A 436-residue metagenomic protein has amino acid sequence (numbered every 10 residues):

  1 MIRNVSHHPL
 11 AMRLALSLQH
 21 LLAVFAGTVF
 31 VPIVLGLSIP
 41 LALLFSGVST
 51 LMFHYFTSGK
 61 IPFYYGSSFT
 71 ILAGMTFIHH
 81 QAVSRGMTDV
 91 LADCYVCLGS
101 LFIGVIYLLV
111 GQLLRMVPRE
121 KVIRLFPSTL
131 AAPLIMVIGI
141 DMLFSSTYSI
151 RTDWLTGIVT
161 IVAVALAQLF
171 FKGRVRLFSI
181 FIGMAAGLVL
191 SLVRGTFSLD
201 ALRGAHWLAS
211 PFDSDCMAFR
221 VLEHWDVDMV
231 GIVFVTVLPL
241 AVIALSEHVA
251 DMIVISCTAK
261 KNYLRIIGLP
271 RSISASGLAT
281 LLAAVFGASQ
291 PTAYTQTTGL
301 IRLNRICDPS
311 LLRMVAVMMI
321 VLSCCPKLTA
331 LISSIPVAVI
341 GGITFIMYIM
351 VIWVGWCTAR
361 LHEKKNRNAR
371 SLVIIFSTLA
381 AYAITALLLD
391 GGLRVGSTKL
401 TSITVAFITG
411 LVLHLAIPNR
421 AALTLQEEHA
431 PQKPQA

Functional and structural regions predicted by a protein language model:
M1-A15, L199-E223, C257-K261, S272 (+1 more regions): Intrinsically disordered, low-complexity non-transmembrane regions of multi-pass membrane transporters
M1-Y65, F69-V90: N-terminal signal-anchor module of multipass membrane proteins
I2-N4, H8-A11, V31-H54, S58 (+1 more regions): Membrane-embedded helical hairpins/re-entrant loop segments and their flanking transmembrane helices within multi-pass
L14-G27, T156-T160, F178-S179, R194 (+2 more regions): Hydrophobic, membrane-embedded alpha-helices of multi-pass small-molecule transporters
F25-T28, A163-A167, F178, S198 (+5 more regions): Juxtamembrane interface elements at the cytosolic ends of transmembrane helices in multi-pass membrane proteins
L37-L43, G59-L72, V122-A131, R176-F181 (+5 more regions): Short, non-helical or kinked segments that cap or interrupt transmembrane helices
T76-Q81, Q168, T297-L312, M318-L322: Interfacial segments of multi-pass membrane proteins
V90-S198, V315-E427: Membrane-embedded alpha-helical modules
